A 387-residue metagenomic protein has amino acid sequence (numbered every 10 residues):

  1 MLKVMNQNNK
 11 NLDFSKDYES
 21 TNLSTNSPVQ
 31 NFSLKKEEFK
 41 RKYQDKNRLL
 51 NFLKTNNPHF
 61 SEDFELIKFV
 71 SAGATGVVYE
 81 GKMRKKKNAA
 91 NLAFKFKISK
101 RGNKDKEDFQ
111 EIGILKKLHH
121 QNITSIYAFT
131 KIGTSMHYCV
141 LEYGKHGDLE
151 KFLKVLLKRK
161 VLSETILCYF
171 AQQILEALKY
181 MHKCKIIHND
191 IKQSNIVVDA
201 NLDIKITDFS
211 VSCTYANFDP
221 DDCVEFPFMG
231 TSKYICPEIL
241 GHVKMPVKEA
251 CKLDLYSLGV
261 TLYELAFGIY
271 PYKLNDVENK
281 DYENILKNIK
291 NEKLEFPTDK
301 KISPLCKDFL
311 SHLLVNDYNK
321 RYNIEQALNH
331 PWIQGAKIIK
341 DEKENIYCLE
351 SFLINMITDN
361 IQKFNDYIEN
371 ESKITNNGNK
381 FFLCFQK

Functional and structural regions predicted by a protein language model:
I67-A74, V78: Protein kinase glycine-rich loop
V77-S99: Glycine-rich ATP phosphate-binding loop
S125-H137: Short beta-strand micro-motifs within the conserved protein kinase catalytic domain, predominantly in the N-lobe
S135-D148: Conserved short submotifs of the Hanks-type protein kinase catalytic core that shape the nucleotide-binding pocket
F170-A171: Activation segment signature within eukaryotic-like protein kinase domains
H182-V198: Catalytic-loop of the protein kinase fold
D199-S232: Activation segment/activation loop of eukaryotic-type protein kinase catalytic domains
